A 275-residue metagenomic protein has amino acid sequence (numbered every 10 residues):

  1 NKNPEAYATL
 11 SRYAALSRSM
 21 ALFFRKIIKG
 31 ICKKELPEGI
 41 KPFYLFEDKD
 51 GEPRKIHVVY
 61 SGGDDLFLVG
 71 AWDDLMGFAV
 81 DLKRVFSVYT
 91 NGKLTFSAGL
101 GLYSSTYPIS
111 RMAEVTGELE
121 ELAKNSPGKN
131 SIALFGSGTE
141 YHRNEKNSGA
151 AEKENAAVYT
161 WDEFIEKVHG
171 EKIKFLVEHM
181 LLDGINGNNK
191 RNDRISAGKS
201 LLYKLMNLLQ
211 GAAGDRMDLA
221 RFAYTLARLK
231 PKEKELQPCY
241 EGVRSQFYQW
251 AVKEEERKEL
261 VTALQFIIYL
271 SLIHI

Functional and structural regions predicted by a protein language model:
N1-I273: Charged, helix-rich terminal subdomains or tails
